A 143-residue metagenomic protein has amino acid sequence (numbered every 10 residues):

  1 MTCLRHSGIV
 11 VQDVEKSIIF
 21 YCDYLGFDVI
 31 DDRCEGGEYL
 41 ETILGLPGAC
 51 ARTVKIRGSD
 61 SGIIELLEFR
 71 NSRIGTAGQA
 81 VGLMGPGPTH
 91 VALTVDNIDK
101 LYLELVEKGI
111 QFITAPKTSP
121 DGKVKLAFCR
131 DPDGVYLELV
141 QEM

Functional and structural regions predicted by a protein language model:
T2-H6, A51, P86-H90: Short, solvent-exposed beta-strand edge segments and adjacent coil->beta transition regions
V10-S61, K100, E107: Core segments of cupin and vicinal oxygen chelate
V11-E15, I30, D60-G62, E68-Y136: Vicinal oxygen chelate
A49-V54, D131-E138: Short, structured secondary-structure boundary patches
L139-M143: Short beta->alpha transition motifs characteristic of CBS
